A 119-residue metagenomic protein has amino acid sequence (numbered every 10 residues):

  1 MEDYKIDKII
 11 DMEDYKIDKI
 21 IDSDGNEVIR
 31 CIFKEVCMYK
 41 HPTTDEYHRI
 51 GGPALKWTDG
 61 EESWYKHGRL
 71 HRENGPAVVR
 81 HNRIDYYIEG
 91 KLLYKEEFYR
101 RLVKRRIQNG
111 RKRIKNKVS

Functional and structural regions predicted by a protein language model:
M1-S119: Glycine/tyrosine- and acidic-biased, solvent-exposed loop/turn segments at the edges of beta-strands
